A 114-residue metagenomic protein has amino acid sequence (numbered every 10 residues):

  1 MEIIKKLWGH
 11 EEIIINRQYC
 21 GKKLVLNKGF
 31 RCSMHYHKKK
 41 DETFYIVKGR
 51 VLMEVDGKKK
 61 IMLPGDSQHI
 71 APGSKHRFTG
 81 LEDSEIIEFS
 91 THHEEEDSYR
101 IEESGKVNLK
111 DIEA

Functional and structural regions predicted by a protein language model:
M1-M34, K40: A short glycine-rich, His/Asp/Glu-containing loop-to-beta-strand
I3-I4, R77, L81-A114: Double-stranded beta-helix
K23, T43, K58-K60: Short, surface-exposed secondary-structure edge patches
S33, M53-V55, E88: Short hydrophobic/aromatic-rich beta-strand segments that constitute the beta-sheet cores of beta-sandwich/beta-barrel
K39-V51, D56: Glycine- and acidic-residue-biased ligand/ion/polar-headgroup-sensing regions
D56-K75: Short acidic-glycine-tyrosine-enriched beta hairpin
